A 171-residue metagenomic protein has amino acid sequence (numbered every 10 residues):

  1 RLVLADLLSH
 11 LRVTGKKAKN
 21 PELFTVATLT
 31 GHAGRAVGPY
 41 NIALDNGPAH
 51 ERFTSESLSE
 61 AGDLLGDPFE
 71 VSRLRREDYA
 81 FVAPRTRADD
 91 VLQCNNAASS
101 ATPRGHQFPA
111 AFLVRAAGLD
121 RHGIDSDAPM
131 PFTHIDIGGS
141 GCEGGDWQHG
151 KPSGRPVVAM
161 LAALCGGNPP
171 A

Functional and structural regions predicted by a protein language model:
R1-A171: A generic structural signal for tightly packed, nonpolar segments enriched in small/aliphatic residues
